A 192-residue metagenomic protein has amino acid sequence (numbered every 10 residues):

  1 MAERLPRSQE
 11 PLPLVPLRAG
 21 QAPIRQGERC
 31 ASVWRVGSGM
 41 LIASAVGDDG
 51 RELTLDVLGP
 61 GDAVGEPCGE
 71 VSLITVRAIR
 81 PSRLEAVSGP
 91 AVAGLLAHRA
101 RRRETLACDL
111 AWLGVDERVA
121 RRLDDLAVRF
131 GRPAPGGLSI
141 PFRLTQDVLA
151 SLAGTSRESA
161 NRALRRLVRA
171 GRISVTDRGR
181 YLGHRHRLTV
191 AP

Functional and structural regions predicted by a protein language model:
M1-A22, R29-C30, G59-V64, G69-E70 (+1 more regions): Cyclic nucleotide-binding regulatory module and flanking cytosolic helices
P13, A22, G39-A45, A63 (+1 more regions): Short beta-strand segments in beta-sandwich/barrel cores
L14-V15, P23-R25, C30-G37, T54-D56 (+1 more regions): His/acidic/aromatic-lined binding-pocket segments of jelly-roll/cupin-type domains and related regulatory beta-sandwich
P16-L17, R35, A45, A78 (+2 more regions): Conserved hydrophobic "DFG−1" position in protein kinase catalytic cores
R18-A19, G37-S38, G59, R80 (+1 more regions): A cytosolic small-molecule/anion-sensing beta-strand core signal
T54-T105: Cyclic-nucleotide recognition modules
A93-R157: Polybasic "coupling" helices that flank or enter modular domains
V128-P192: Phosphate-/nucleic-acid-contacting segments
